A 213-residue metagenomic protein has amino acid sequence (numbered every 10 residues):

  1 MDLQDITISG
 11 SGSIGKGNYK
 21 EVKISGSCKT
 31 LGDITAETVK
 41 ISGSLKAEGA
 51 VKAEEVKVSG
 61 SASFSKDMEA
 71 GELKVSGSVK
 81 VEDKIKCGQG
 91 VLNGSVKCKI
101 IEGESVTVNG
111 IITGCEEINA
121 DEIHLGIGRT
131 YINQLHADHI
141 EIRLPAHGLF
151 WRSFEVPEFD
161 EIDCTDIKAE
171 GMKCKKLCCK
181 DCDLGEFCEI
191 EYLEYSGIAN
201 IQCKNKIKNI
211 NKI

Functional and structural regions predicted by a protein language model:
M1-I213: Extended beta-solenoid/beta-helix repeat architectures
